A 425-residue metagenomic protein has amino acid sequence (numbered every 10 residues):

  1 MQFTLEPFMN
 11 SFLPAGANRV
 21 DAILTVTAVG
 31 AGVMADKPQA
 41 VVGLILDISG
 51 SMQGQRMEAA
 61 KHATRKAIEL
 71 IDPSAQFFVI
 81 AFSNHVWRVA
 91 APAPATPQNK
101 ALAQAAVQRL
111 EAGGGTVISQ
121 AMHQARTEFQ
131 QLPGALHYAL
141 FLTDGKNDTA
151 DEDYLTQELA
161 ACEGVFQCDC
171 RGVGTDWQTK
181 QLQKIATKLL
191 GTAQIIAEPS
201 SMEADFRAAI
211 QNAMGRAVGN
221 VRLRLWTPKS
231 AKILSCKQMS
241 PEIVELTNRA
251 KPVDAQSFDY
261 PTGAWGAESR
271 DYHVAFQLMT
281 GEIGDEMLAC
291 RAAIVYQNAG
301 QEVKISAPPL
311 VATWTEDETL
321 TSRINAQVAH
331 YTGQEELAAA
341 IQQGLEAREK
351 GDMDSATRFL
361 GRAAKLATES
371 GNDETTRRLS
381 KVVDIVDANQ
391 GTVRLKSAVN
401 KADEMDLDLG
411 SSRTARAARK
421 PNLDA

Functional and structural regions predicted by a protein language model:
T4-N220, M279-E282: Exposed acidic/Ser/Thr-rich ligand/metal-binding surfaces
M9, V26-G30, I48, T227-K229 (+3 more regions): Beta-strand elements of well-folded, non-transmembrane domains
R19-D21, Q39-V41, N220-R222, D271-H273 (+2 more regions): Broad gene-expression machinery/nucleic-acid interaction feature
A90, K232-S235, Q301-I305: Surface-exposed loop/edge segments in extracytoplasmic proteins
E158-Q167, T179-Q297: Acidic, polar loop-rich interaction surfaces within structured domains
L278-A425: Long, acidic serine/threonine- and proline-rich intrinsically disordered regions
